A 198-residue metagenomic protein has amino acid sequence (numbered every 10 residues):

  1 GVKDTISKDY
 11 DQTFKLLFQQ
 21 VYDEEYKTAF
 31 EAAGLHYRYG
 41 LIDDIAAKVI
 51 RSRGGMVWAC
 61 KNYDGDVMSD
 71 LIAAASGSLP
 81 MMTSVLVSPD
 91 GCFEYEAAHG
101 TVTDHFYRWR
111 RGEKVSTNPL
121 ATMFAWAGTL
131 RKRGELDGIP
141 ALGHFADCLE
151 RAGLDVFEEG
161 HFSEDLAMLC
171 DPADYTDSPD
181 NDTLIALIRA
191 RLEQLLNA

Functional and structural regions predicted by a protein language model:
G1-I42: Glycine-rich phosphate/diphosphate-binding loop of Rossmann-like nucleotide-binding domains
K3-I6, D43-I45, G65, G77: Acidic, glycine-rich active-site loops and adjacent beta-strand->loop/helix elements that engage anionic groups
S7-Q19, V49-V57, Y63, A73 (+2 more regions): Short glycine/threonine-rich loop-to-helix capping motif typified by GTGT followed within a few residues by an Asp-Pro
F18-E25, P80, G153, L192: Hydrophobic, Leu/Ile/Phe/Ala-enriched alpha-helical segments that form helix-helix packing faces
H36-Y37, I42-R51, G55: A glycine- and small/hydrophobic-rich beta-loop-beta segment that serves as a flexible "lid/hinge" or phosphate-binding
A46-A47, S78-L79, L86, I185-A198: A domain-level signal for the structural core that forms small-molecule/cofactor-binding pockets and catalytic centers
V49-C148, D155-V156: Glycine-rich phosphate/nucleotide-binding loop
G112-T117, E135-N197: Internal helix-turn-beta structural module
